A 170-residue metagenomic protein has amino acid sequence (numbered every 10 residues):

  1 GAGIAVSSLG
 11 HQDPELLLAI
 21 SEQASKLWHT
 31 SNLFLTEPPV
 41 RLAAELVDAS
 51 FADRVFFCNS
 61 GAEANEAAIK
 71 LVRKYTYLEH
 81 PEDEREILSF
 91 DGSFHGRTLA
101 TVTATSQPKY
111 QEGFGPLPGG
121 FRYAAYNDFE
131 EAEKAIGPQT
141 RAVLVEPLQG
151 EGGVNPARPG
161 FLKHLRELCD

Functional and structural regions predicted by a protein language model:
G1, Q12, A157-F161: Residues at alpha-helix caps and immediate loop-helix transition turns in enzyme cores, especially N- and C-cap
G1-G3, K134, R166: Beta-strand scaffold of nucleotide-dependent catalytic cores
G1-G3, S8, N59, E66 (+3 more regions): Short glycine/serine/threonine-biased micro-segments
A2-E82, E86: Glycine-rich loop-to-alpha-helix module at the N-terminal edge of alpha/beta enzyme cores
L33, A125, D170: Active-site-adjacent loop/helix segments that line or gate small-molecule/cofactor pockets in enzymes
R73, P159-D170: Surface-exposed amphipathic alpha-helices with a cationic face
P81, F90-Q149, G153-F161: PLP-dependent aminotransferase-class I/II
